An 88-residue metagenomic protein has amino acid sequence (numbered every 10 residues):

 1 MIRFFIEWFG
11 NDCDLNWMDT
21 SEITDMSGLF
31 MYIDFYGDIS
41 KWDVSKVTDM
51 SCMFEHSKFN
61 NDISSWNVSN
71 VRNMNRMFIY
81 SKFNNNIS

Functional and structural regions predicted by a protein language model:
M1-S88: Negatively charged
